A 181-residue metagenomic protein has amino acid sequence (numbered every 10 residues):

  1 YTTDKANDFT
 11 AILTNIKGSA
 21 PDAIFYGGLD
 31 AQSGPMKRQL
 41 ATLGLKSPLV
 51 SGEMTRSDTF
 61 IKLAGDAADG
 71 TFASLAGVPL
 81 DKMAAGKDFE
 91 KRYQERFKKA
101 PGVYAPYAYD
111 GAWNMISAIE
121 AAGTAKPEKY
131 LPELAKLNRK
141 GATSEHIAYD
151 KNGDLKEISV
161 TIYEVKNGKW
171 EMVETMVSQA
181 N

Functional and structural regions predicted by a protein language model:
Y1-N181: Extracytosolic ligand-binding ectodomains
